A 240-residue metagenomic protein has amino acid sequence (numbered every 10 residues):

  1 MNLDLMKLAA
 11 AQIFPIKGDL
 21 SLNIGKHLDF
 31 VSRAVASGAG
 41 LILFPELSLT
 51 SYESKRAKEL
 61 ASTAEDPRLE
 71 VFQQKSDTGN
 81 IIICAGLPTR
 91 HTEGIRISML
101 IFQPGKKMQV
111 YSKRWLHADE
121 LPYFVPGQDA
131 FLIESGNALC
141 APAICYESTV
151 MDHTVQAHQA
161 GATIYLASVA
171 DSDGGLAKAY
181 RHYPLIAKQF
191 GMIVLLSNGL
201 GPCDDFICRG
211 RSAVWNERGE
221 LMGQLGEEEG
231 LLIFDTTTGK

Functional and structural regions predicted by a protein language model:
L5-I16, L43, S98, A138-E147 (+1 more regions): Active-site-proximal beta-strand elements of phosphoester/diester hydrolases
M6, I95-I97, Q128, G210 (+1 more regions): Change "...and in nucleic-acid phosphodiester-cleaving endonucleases..." to "...and in nucleic-acid processing enzymes
L20, L28-P104, D173-M192: Cys-nucleophile CN-hydrolase/nitrilase-fold catalytic domain and related Cys-dependent amidase chemistry that acts on
L22-R33, S148-V155: Short, acidic/polar
T50, A57, L100, Y111-H117 (+1 more regions): Short beta->alpha transition motifs characteristic of CBS
P67-C84, T149-L231: CN hydrolase (nitrilase-like) catalytic-core segments centered on the catalytic cysteine and neighboring Lys/Glu
R90-A160, G175-R181, T237-K240: Active-site catalytic loop in hydrolytic enzyme cores
